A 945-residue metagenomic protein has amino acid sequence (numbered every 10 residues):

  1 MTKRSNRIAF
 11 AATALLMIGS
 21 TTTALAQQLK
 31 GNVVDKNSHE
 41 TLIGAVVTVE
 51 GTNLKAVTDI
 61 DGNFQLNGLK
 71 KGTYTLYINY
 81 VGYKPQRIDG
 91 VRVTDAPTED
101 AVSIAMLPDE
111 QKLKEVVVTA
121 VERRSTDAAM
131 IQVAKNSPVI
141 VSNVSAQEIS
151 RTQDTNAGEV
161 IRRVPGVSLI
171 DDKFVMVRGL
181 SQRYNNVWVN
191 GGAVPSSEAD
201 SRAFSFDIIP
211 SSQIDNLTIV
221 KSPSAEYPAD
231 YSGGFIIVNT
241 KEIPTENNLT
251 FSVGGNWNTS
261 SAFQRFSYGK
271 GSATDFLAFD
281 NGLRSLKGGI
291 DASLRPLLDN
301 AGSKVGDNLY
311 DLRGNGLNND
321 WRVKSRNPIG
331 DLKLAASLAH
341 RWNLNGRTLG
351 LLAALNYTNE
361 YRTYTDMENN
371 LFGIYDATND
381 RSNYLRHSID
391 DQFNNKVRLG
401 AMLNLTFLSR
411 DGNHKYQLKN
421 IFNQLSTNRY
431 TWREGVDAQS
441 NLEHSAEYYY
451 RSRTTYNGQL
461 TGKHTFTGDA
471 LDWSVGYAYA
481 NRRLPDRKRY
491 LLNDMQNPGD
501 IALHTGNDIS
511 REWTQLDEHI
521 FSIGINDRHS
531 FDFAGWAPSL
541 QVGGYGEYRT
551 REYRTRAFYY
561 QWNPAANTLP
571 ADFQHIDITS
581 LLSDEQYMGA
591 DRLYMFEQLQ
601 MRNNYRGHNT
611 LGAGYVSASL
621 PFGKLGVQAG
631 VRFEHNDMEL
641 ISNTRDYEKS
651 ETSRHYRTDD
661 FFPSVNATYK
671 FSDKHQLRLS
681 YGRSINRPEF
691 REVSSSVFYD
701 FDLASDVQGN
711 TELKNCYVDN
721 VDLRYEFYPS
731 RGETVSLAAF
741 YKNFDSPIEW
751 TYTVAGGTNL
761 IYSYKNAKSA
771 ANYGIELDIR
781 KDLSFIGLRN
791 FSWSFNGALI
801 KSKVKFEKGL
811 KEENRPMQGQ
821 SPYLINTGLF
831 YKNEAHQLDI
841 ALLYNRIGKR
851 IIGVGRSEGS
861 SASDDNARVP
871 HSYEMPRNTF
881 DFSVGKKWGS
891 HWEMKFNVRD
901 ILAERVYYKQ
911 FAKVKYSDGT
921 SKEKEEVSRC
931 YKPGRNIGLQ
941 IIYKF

Functional and structural regions predicted by a protein language model:
Q28, S303, N308-T431, Y456-L460 (+1 more regions): Transmembrane beta-barrel wall of Gram-negative outer-membrane proteins
V34, A45-E50, N79-V81, P97-S150 (+2 more regions): Short, acidic, small-residue-rich periplasmic hinge/interaction motif at the N-terminus of Gram-negative outer-membrane
T52-N63: Short, acidic Ser/Thr/Gly-rich low-complexity loop/linker segments typical of extracellular and cell-surface proteins
R92-T94, R123-R124, A128-M176, G191-F206 (+2 more regions): Periplasmic N-terminal accessory/gating domains of Gram-negative outer-membrane beta-barrel systems
G192-A193, N481-R483, P498-D500, T550 (+6 more regions): Surface-exposed extracellular loop regions of Gram-negative outer-membrane beta-barrel proteins, predominantly
H504, L516, I523-G524, F573 (+6 more regions): Outer membrane beta-barrel strand-and-loop segments of large Gram-negative receptors, especially TonB-dependent
F740-N743, I761-V854: Gram-negative outer-membrane beta-barrel transporters
R846-S860, K886-F945: C-terminal beta-signal and adjacent terminal beta-strands/loops of Gram-negative outer-membrane beta-barrel proteins
